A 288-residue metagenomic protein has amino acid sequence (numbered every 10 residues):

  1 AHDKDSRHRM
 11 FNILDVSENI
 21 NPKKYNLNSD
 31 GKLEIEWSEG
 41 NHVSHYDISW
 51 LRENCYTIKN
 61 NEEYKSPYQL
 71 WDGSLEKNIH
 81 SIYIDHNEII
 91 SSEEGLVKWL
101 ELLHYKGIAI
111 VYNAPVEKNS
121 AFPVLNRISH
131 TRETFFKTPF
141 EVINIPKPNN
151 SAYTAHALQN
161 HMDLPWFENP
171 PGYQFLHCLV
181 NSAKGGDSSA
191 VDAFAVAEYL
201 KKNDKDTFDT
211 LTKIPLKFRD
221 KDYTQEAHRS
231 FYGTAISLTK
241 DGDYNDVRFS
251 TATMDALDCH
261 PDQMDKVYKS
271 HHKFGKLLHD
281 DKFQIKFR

Functional and structural regions predicted by a protein language model:
A1-S91: Motif-centric detector for short Cys/His coordination patterns
C55-T57, N61-I108, N113-F287: Active-site environment of non-heme Fe oxygenases that use a 2-His-1-carboxylate facial triad
